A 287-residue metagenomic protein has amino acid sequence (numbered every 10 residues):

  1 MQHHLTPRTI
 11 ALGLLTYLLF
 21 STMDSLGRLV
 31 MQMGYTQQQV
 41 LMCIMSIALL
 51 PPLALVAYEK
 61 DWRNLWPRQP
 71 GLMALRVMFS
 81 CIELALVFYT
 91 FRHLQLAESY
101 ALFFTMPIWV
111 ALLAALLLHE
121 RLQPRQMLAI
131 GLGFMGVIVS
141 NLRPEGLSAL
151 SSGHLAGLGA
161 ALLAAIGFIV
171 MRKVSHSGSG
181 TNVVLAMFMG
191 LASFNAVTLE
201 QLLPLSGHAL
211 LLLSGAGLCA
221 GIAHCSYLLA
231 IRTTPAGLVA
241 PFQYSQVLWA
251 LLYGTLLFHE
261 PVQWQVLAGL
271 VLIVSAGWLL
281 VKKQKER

Functional and structural regions predicted by a protein language model:
M1-L15, L49-L75, P124, L147-A149 (+4 more regions): Membrane-interface interhelical linkers
L15-T22, L26, A74-Y89, L158-V170 (+3 more regions): Hydrophobic alpha-helical transmembrane segments of multi-pass membrane transport proteins, especially secondary
S21, S25-V30, E145-L203: Transmembrane alpha-helical segments that form core, pore/gating elements of small-molecule transporters/exporters
T36-A48, Y89-M106, L150-L163, S206-A220 (+1 more regions): Structural signature of hydrophobic alpha-helical transmembrane segments
S46-L50, F134, A192-S193, L248 (+1 more regions): Small-residue-rich packing faces within the transmembrane alpha-helices of Major Facilitator Superfamily
V87-Y89, P107-L128, L248-L267: C-terminal transmembrane-helix exit sites in multi-pass transporters
Y100-T105, V174-M189, H224-T255: Helix-helix packing/entry segments at the starts of transmembrane helices
R125-L142, Q265-Q284: Hydrophobic transmembrane alpha-helices of multi-pass small-molecule transport proteins
